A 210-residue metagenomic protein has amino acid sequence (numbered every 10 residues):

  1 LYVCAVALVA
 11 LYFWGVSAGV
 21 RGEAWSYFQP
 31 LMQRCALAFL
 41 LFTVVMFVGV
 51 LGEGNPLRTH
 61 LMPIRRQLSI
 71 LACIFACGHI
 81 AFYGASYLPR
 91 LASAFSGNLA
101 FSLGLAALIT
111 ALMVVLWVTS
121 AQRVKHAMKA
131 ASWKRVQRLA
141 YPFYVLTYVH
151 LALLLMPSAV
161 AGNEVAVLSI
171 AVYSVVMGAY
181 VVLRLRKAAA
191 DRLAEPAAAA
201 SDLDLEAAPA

Functional and structural regions predicted by a protein language model:
L1-A210: Membrane-embedded alpha-helical bundles that constitute the cytochrome b-like, heme-associated redox core of multi-pass
